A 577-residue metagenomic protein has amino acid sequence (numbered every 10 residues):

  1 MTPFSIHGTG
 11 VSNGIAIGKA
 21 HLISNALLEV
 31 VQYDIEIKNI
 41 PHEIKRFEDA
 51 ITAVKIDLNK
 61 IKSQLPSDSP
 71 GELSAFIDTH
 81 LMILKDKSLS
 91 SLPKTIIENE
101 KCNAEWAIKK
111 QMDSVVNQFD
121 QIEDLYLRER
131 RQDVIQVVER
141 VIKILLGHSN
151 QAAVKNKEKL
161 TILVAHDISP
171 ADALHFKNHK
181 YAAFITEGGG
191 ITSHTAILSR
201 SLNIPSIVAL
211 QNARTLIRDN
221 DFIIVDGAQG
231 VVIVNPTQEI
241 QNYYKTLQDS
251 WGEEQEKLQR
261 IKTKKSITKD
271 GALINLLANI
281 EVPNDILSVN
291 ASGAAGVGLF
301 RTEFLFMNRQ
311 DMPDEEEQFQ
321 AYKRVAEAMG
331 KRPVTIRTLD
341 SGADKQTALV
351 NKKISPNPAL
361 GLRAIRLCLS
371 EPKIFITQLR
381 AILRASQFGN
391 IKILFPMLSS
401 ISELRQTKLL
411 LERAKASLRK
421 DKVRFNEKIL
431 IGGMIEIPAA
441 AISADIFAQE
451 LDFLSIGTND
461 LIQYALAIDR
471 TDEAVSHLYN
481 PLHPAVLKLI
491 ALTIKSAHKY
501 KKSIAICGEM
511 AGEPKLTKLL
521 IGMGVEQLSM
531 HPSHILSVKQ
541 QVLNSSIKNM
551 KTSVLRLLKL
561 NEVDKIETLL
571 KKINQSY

Functional and structural regions predicted by a protein language model:
M1-A328, V334, T338-S341, E371 (+6 more regions): Non-catalytic, soluble scaffold/interaction modules
Q255-Y577: Conserved alpha/beta-domain cores
